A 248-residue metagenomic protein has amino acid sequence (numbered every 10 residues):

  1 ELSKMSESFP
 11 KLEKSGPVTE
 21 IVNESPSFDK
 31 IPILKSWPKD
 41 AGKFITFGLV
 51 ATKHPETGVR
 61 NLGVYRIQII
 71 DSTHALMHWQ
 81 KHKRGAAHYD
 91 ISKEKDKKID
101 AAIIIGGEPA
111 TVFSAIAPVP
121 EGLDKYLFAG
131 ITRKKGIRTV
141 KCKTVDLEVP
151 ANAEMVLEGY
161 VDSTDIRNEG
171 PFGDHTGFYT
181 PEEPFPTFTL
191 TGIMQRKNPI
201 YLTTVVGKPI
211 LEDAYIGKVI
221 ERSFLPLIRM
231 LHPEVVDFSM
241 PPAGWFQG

Functional and structural regions predicted by a protein language model:
E1-F172, T176-G248: Extended, highly charged
